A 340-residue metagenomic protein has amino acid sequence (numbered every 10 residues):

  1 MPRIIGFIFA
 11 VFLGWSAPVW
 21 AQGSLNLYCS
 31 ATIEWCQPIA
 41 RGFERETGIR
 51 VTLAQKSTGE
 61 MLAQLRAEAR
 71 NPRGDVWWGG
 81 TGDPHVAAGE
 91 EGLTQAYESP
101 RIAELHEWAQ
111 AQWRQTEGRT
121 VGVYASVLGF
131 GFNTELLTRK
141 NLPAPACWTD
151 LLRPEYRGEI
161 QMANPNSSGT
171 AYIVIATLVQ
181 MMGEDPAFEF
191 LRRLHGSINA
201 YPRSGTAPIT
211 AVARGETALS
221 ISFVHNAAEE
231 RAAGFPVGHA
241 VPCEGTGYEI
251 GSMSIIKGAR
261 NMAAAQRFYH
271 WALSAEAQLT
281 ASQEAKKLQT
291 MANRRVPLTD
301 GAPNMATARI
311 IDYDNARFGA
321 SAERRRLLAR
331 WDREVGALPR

Functional and structural regions predicted by a protein language model:
Q22-A87: Early extracytoplasmic/lumenal segment of secretory-pathway proteins
S30-E34, R73-E216: Extracytoplasmic ligand-binding site segments that recognize negatively charged/polar headgroups
D83-A87, A213, A218-P236: A ligand-binding cleft/hinge motif common to bilobed small-molecule-binding domains
Q95-E104, T120, T149, F235-G247 (+1 more regions): Short beta-strand->loop
S126, E189-H195, N199-P202, A233-K257 (+1 more regions): Periplasmic-binding protein-like
G131-L136, A176, E249-M262, T280-Q283: A bilobed periplasmic-binding-protein/Venus flytrap-type ligand-binding module shared by bacterial periplasmic
I256-N315: Mature extracytoplasmic/periplasmic domains
Y313-R340: Conserved C-terminal helix/tail region of periplasmic/extracytoplasmic solute-binding proteins
